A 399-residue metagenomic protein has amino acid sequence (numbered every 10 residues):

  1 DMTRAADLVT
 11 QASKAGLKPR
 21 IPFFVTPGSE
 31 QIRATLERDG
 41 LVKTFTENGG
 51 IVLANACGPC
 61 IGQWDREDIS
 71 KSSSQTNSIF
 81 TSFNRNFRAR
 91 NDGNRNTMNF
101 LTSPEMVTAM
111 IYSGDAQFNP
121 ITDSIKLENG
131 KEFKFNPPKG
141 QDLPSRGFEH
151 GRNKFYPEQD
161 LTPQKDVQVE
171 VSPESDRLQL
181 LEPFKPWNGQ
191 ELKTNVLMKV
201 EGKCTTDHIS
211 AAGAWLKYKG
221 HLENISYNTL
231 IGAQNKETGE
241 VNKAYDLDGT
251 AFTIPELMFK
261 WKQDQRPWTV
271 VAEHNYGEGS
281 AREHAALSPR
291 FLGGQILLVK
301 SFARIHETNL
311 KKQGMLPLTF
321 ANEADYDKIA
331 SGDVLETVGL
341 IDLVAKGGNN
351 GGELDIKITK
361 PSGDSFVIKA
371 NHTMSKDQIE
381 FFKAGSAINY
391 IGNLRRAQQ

Functional and structural regions predicted by a protein language model:
D1-L36, G40, L161-L298: Non-catalytic terminal/interface segments that mediate subunit docking, oligomerization, and allosteric communication
D1-R4, A56-I61, N84-N86, N91-N119 (+4 more regions): Conserved phosphate/anionic-ligand binding catalytic regions in large, soluble enzymes, centered on
M2, F24-G28, L53-N55, F80-F83 (+14 more regions): Generic beta-strand/beta-sheet core signal
S13-P19, I51, A56-Y156, K311 (+1 more regions): Mobile "lid/hinge" segments at catalytic clefts and subdomain interfaces of large enzymes
K14-W64, K71, S280, A286 (+2 more regions): Extended C-terminal subregions enriched in glycine
I21-F24, G50-V52, T76-F80, M98-N99 (+11 more regions): Structural motif
D115-K219, G363-M374, F381-Q399: Conserved acidic/glycine
I125-D142, H306-F381, I388-I391: Acidic, glycine-rich flexible loop/linker segments
